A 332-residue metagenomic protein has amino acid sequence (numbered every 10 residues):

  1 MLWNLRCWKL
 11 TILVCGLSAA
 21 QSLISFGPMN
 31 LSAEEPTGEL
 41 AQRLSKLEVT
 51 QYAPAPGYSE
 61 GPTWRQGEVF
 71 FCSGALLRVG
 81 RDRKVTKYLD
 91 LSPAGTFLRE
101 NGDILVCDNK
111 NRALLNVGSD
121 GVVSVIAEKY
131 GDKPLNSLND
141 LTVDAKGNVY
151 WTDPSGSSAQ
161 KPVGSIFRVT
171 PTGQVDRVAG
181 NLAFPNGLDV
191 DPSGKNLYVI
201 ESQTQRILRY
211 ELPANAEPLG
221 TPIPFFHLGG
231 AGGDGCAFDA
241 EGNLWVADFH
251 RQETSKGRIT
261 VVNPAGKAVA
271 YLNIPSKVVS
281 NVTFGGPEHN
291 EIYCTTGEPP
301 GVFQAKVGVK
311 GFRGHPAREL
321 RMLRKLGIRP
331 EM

Functional and structural regions predicted by a protein language model:
E35-P56, P222: A short helix->beta-strand "capping" segment at the edge of beta-propeller domains
E48-A53, R83-L89, S124-G131, Q174-G180 (+2 more regions): A short beta-strand motif characteristic of beta-propeller blades
Y52-G67, C72-G74, D90-D108, A113 (+8 more regions): Beta-rich, blade/repeat-based domains predominating in secreted/periplasmic proteins but also intracellular
A75-L77, A113-L115, S165-F167, R206-L208 (+2 more regions): A short loop-to-beta-strand structural motif that recurs across blades of beta-propeller domains
N111, K161-V163, T204, L219 (+1 more regions): A detector of repeated loop/turn-to-beta-strand junctions in beta-rich toroidal repeat architectures
Y210-E217, K306-R313: Short loop/turn segments immediately following beta-strands, especially the blade-tip and inter-blade linker loops
L212-S280: Glycine/small-residue-rich hydrophobic helix-like segments
